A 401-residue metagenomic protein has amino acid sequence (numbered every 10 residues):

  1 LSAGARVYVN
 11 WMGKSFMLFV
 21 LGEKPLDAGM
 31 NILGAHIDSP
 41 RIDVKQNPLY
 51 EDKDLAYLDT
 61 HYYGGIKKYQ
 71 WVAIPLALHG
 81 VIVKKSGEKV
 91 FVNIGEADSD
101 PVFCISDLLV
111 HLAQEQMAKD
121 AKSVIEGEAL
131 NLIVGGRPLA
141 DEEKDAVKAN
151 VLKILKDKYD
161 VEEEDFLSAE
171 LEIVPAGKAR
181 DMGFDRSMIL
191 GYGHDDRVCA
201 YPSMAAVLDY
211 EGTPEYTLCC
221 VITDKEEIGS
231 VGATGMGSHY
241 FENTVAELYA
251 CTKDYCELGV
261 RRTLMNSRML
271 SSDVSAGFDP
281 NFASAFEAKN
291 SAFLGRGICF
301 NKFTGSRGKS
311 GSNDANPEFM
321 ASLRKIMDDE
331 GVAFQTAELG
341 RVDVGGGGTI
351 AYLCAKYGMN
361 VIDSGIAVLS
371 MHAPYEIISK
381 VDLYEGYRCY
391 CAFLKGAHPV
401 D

Functional and structural regions predicted by a protein language model:
L1-D401: N-terminal hydrophobic/helix-forming segments and targeting peptides
